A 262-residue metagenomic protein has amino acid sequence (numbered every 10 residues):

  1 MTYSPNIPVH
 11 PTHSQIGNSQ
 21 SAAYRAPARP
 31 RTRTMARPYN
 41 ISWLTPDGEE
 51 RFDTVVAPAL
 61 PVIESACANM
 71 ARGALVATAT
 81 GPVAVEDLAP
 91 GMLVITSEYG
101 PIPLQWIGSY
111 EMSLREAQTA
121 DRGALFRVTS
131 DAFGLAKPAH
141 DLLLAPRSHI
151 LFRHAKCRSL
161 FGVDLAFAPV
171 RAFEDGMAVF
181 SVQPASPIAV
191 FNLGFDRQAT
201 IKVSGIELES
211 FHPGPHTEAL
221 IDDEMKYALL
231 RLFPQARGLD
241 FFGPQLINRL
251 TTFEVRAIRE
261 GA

Functional and structural regions predicted by a protein language model:
T2-D53, A77, P187-A262: Sequence-level preference for short, compositionally simple segments enriched in small aliphatic or small polar residues
V56-A59: Serine/threonine-rich, low-complexity linker/repeat segments that form flexible spacers/stalks
P61-E64: Active-site-proximal cofactor/substrate-binding loop regions of enzyme domains
A66, G81-A84: Short, conserved secondary-structure segments in the cores of folded domains
A71-T78, S97-I102, W106-I221: Long beta-strand-rich cores associated with HINT superfamily self-processing modules
V76, A84-E86: A short acidic-Thr-Gly-centered motif at the start of a beta-strand
E86-L93: Structural motif
